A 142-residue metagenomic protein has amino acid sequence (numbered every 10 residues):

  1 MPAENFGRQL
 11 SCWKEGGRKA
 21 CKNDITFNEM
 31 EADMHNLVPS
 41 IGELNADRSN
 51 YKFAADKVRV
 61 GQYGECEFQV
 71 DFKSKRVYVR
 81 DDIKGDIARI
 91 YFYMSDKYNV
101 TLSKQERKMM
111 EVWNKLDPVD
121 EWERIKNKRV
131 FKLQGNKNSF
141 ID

Functional and structural regions predicted by a protein language model:
P2-D142: Domain-level detector of nuclease and nuclease-like folds in predominantly extracellular/periplasmic contexts
